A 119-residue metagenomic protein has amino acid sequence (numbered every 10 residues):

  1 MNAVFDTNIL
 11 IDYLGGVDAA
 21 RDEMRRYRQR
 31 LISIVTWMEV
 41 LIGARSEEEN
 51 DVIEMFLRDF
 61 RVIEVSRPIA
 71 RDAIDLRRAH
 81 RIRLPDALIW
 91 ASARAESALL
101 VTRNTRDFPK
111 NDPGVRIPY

Functional and structural regions predicted by a protein language model:
M1, R28-Q29, R58-R61, R94-L99: Short active-site oxyanion
M1-I32, L41-M55, P118-Y119: Short, well-structured N-terminal submotif of metal-dependent ribonuclease cores
I9-L10, T36, I69, L88-I89 (+1 more regions): Alpha-helix capping/helix-boundary segments
R58-A79: Acidic catalytic patch
R78, I82, A98: Short glycine/serine/threonine/alanine-rich loop segments
W90, R94-Y119: Acidic, PIN/NYN-like endoribonuclease modules and their adjacent C-terminal/linker elements
